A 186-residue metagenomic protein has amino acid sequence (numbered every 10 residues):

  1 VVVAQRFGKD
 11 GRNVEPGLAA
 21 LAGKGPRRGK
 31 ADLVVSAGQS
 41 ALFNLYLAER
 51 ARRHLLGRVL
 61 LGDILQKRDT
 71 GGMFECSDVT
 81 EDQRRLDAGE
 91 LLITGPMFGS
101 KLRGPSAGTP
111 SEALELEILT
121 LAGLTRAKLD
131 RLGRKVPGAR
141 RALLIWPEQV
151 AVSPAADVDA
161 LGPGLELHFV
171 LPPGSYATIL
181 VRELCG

Functional and structural regions predicted by a protein language model:
V1-G186: Non-catalytic, substrate/partner-engaging modules appended to enzymatic cores
